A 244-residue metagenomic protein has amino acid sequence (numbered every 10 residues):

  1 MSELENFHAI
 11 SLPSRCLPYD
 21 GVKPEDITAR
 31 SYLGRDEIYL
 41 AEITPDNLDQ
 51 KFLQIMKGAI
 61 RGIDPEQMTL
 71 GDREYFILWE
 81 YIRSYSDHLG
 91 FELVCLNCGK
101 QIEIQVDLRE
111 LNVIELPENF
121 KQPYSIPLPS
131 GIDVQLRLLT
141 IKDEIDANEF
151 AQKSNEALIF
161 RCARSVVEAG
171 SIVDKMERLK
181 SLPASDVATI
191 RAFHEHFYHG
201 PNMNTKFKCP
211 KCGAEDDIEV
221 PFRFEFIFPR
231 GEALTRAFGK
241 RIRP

Functional and structural regions predicted by a protein language model:
M1-P244: Long C-terminal interaction/binding lobes of large macromolecular proteins
